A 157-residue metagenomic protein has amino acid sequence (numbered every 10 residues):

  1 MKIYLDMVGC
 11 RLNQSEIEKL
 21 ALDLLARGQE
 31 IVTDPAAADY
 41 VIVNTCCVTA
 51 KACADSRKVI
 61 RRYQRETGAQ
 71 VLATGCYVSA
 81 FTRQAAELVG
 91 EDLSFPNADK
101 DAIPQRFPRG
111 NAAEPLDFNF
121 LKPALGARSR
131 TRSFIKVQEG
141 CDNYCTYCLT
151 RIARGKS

Functional and structural regions predicted by a protein language model:
M1-S157: Proteins enriched for Cys/Gly/acidic motifs involved in redox and nucleic-acid/cofactor modification
